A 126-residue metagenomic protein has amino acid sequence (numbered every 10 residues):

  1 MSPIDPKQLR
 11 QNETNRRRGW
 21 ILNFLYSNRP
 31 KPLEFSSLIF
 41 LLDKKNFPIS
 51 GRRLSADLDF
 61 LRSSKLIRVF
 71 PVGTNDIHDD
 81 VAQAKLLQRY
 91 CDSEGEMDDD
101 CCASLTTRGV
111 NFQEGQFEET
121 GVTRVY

Functional and structural regions predicted by a protein language model:
M1-P32: Short alpha-helical segments that sit at the start of domains
N15, G19, R52-S55, S64 (+1 more regions): Non-catalytic, well-ordered alpha-helical scaffold segments
R29-P30, N46-S50, R62-L66: Short alpha-helix boundary/capping elements
K31-L42: Short acidic, hydrophobic short linear motifs in intrinsically disordered regions
D43-A56, T74-N75: Short, positively charged loop/turn segments that connect secondary-structure elements
D59-D76, L87: A short, conserved structural fragment
D80-Y126: Short, amphipathic alpha-helical interaction segments positioned at domain boundaries
